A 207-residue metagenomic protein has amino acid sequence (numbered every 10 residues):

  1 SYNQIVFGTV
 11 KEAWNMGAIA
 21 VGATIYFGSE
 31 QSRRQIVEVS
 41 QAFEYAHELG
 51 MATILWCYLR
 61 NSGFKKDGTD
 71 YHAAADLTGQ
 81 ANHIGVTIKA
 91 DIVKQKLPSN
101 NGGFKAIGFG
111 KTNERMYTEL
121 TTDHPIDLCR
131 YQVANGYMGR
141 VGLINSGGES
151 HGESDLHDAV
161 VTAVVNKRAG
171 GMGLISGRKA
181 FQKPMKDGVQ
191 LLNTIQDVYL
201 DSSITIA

Functional and structural regions predicted by a protein language model:
S1-I144, L156-M172, D197-L200: Alpha/beta enzyme core
G28, A180-F181: Short beta->alpha junction loops/turns
N100, G148-E153, F181-Q182: Short Gly/Pro-enriched loop/turn and capping motifs at secondary-structure junctions
L143-E149, S176-K179: Glycine-rich beta-strand-to-loop/alpha-helix junction loops that act as flexible
A169-G170, F181-A207: C-terminal helical cap(s) of enzyme catalytic domains, especially alpha/beta-barrels
